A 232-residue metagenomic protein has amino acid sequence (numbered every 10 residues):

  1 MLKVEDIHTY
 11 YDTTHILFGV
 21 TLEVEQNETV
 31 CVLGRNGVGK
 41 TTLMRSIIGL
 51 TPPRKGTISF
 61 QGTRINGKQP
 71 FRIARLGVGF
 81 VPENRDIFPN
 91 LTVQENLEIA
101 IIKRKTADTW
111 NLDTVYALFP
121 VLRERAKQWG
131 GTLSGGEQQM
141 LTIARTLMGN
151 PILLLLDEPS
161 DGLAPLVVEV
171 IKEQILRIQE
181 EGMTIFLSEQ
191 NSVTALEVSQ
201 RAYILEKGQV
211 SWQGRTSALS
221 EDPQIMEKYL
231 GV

Functional and structural regions predicted by a protein language model:
L33-R35: The feature captures the beta-strand-to-loop junction immediately N-terminal to the Walker
I48: Helix-to-loop junction immediately C-terminal to a conserved catalytic motif
G56-I65, L76, D108-W110, A117 (+1 more regions): Conserved ABC transporter NBD signature motif
N90-E98, A126: Short coil-to-helix segment of the ABC ATPase nucleotide-binding domain corresponding to the Q-loop/switch region
W129-L133, E137: Conserved ABC ATPase signature
T146-L147: ABC ATPase C-loop
L154-E158: Catalytic Walker B motif of ABC-type/P-loop ATPase nucleotide-binding domains
